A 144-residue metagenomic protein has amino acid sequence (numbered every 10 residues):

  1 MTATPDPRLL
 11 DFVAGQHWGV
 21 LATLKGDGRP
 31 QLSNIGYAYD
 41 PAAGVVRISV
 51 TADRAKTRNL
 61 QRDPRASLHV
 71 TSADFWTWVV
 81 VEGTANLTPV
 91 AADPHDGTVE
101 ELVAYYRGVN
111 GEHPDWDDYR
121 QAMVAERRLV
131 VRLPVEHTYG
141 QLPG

Functional and structural regions predicted by a protein language model:
M1-V20: Short, basic/aromatic recognition patches
G15-Q16, D63, E126-R127: Structured helix-beta-strand junction loops
H17-A52, A66-V70, W78-V80: Short beta-strand segments
H17-W18, R65, P114, T138: Generic structural signal for secondary-structure transition and capping sites
D74: AMP-binding (ANL) adenylation modules
T77-G144: Charged, gly/pro-rich active-site loop segments
